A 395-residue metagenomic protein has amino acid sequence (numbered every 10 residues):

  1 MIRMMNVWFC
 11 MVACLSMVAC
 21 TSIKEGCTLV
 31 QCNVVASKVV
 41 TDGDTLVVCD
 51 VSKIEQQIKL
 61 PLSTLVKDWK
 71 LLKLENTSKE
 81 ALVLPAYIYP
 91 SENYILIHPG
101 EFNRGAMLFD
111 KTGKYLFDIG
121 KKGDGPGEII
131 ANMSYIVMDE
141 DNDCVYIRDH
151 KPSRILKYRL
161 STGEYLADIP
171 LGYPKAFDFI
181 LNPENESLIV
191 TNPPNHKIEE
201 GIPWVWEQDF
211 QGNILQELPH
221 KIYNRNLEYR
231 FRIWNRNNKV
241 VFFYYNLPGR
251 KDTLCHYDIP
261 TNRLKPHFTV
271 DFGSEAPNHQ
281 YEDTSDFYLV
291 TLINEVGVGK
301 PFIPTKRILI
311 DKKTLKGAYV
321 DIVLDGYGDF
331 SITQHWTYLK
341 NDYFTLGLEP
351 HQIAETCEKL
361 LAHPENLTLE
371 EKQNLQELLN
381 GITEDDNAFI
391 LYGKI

Functional and structural regions predicted by a protein language model:
T28-L74: Blade/loop signatures of beta-propeller domains
L46-V47, N93-G100, D143-D149, E186-I198 (+3 more regions): Short beta-strand elements that form the blades of beta-propeller/WD-repeat-like and other beta-sheet-rich scaffold
E75-P85, G105, F109, K114-N142 (+1 more regions): Blade-loop segments of beta-propeller domains
T77-K79, G120-E128, P170-F177, K221-N226 (+2 more regions): Short coil/turn segments at the loop-to-beta-strand junctions that recur within blades of beta-propeller repeat folds
V83-Y87, I130-I136, P174-L181, R225-I233 (+2 more regions): Repeated scaffold domains used in trafficking and secretory/extracellular systems, primarily beta-propellers
D110-T112, R159-G163, Q208-G212, Y257-T261 (+1 more regions): Short loop/turn segments that connect beta-strands within beta-propeller blades
A131, R148-G201, E217-N224: Asp-box/WD-like beta-propeller blade repeats and closely related beta-sheet repeat scaffolds
K265-Y281, K312-N341, A354: Conserved blade-ending motifs and adjacent loop-strand segments that build the rim/top face of beta-propeller domains
